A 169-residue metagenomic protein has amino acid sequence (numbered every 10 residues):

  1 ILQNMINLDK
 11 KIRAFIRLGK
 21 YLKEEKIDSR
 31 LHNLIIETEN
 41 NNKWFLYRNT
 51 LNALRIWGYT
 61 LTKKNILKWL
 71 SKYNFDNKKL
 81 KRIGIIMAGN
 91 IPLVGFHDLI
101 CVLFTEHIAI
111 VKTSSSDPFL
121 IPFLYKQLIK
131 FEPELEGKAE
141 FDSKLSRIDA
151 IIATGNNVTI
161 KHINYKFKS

Functional and structural regions predicted by a protein language model:
I1, F131-S169: Conserved NAD(P)+-binding/catalytic subdomain of aldehyde/semialdehyde dehydrogenases
I1-G84: N-terminal Rossmann-like NAD(P)+-binding subdomain of aldehyde/semialdehyde dehydrogenases
K11, E106, I151: Residue-level signal for inorganic ion chemistry
E24-H32, S114-I121, Y125-E134, K144 (+1 more regions): Short, structured coil/loop segments at alpha-helix boundaries
I56, F123, H162: Alpha-helical scaffold segments in soluble metabolic enzymes
W57-L67, C101, S143-S146, N164-K168: Short, surface-exposed, charge-dense and proline/glycine-enriched linear segments
W69-F131: Conserved small-residue-rich beta-alpha loop and adjacent elements that most often cradle the phosphate/pyrophosphate
